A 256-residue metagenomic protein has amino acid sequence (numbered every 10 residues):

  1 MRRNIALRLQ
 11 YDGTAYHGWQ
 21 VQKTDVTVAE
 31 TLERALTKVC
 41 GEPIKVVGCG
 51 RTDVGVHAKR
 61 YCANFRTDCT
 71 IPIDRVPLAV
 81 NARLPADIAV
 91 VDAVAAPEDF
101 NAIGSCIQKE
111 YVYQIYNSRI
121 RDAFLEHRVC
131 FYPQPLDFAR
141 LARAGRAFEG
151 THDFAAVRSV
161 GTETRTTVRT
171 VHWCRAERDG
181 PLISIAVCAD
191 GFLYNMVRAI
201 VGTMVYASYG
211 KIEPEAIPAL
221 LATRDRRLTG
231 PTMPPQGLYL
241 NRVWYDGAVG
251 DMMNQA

Functional and structural regions predicted by a protein language model:
M1-A256: Structured-RNA-binding interfaces characteristic of tRNA pseudouridine synthases
